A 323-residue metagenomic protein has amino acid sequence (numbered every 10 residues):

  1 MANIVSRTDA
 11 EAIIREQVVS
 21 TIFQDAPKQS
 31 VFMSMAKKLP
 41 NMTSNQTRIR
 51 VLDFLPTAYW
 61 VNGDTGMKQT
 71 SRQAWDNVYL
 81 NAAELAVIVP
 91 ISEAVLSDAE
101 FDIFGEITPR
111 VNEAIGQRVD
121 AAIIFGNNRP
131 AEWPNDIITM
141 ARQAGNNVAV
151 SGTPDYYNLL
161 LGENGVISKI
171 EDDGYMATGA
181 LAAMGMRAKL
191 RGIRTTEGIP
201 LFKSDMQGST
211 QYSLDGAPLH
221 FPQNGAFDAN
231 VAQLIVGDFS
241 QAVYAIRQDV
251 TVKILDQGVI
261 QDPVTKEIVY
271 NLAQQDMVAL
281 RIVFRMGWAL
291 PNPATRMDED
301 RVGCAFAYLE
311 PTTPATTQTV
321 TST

Functional and structural regions predicted by a protein language model:
A2-T21, P27-S34, K38-L39, Y270-T323: Protruding loop/beta-arch "assembly-hinge" segments enriched in small, turn-prone residues
A2-V87: Assembly/oligomerization interface modules of large self-assembling protein complexes
I14-Q17, S44, D102, E106-R110 (+3 more regions): Generic recognition of stable, solvent-exposed alpha-helical segments in well-folded globular domains
T43, M140-V278, F284, Q318-S322: Extended oligomerization regions of viral-like shell subunits
R50-D53, S92, A183-G185, P222 (+2 more regions): Structured loops at beta-to-helix junctions and adjacent beta-edge loops in soluble globular domains
L55-A58, A86, V95, Q117 (+3 more regions): Short loop/turn segments at secondary-structure transitions that flank enzyme active sites
G63-K68, I103-T108, T196-E197, A294-A305 (+1 more regions): Short intrinsically disordered coil segments
D76-Y79, E84-V87, I91-I170, Y308-T323: Alpha-helical scaffold segments that mediate packing/assembly in large oligomeric complexes
